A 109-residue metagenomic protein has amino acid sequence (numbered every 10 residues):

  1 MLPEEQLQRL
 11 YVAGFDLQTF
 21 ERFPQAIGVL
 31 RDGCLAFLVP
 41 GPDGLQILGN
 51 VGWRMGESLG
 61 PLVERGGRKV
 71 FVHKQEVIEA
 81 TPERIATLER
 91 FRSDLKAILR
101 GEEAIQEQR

Functional and structural regions predicted by a protein language model:
M1-D32, G101-R109: Negatively charged, low-complexity tracts enriched in Asp/Glu with abundant Ser/Thr
M1-L7, K69-R109: N-terminal non-globular leader segments, chiefly Sec-dependent signal peptides
L10, F15-L17, I27-V29, A36-L38 (+3 more regions): Hydrophobic beta-strand residues in large extracellular and virion-surface proteins
E21, A26-G28, L38-P40, G49 (+3 more regions): Generic local-structure boundary detector
L35-E79: Intrinsically disordered, low-complexity regulatory segments enriched in Ser/Thr/Pro and charged residues
